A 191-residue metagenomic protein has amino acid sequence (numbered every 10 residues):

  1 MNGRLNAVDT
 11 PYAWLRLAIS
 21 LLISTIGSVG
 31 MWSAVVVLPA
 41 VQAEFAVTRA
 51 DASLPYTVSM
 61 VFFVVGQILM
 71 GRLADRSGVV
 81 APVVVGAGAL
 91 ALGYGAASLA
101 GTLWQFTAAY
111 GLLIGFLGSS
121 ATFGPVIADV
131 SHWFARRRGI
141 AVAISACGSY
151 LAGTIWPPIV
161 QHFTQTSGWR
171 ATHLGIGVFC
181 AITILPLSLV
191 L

Functional and structural regions predicted by a protein language model:
L15-R49, S53, Q67-M70, W156-V160: Extracytoplasmic
T25, G93, W104-A121: Hydrophobic core of transmembrane alpha-helices in multi-pass small-molecule transporters, especially MFS/SLC-type
V41, G118-F134: Intracellular juxtamembrane helix-capping segments at the cytosolic ends of symmetry-related transmembrane helices
S59-V64, Y150-L151: Short hydrophobic/small-residue motifs within alpha-helical transmembrane segments of multi-pass transporter-like
V65-W104: Conserved MFS/SLC helix-loop-helix module at the cytosolic interface between two early adjacent transmembrane helices
A87, A91-Y94, A109-Y110, G177 (+1 more regions): A generic transmembrane-helix signature of 12-TM secondary carrier transporters
A135-P157: Glycine-rich segments within core transmembrane alpha-helices of 12-TM secondary carriers
S149-L191: Helix-loop-helix hairpin linking two adjacent transmembrane segments in secondary transporters
